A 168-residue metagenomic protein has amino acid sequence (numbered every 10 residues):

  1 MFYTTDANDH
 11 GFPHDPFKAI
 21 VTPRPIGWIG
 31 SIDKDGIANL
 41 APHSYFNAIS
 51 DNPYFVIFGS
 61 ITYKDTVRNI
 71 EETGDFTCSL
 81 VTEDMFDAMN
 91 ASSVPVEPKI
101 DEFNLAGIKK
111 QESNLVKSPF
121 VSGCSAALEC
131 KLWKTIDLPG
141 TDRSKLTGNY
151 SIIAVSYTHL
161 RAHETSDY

Functional and structural regions predicted by a protein language model:
M1-F86: N-terminal structural module
F46-A48, S118, T135, L160: Residue-level recognition of beta-strand microenvironments
F76, T135-T141: Short, conserved beta-turn/loop elements at beta-strand boundaries and strand-helix junctions
L105-Q111: Short, structured beta-strand/loop micro-motifs enriched in basic residues and often containing a Trp
V121-L128: Short coil-to-beta-strand transition motifs
P139-I152: Short, solvent-exposed secondary-structure boundary/capping segments
T158-T165: Conserved small/polar residues in nucleotide/adenosyl-binding loops
